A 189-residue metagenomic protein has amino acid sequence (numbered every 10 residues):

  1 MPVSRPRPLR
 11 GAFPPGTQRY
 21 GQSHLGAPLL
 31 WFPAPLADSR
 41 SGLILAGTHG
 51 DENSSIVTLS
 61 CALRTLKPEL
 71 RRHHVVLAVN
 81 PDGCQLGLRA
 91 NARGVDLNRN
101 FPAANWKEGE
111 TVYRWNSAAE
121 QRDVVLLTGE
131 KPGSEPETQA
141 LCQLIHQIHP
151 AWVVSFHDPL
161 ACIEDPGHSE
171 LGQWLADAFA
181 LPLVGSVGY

Functional and structural regions predicted by a protein language model:
M1-F32: Short glycine- and acidic-rich boundary segments immediately preceding or forming the N-terminal edge of structured
H24, S39-S41, E52-S60, K67-V187: Active-site/substrate-binding loop(s) of hydrolase catalytic cores
F32-D38: A short acidic-Thr-Gly-centered motif at the start of a beta-strand
L43-A46: Short hydrophobic beta-strand that contains or immediately precedes a catalytic carboxylate
H49: Divalent metal-dependent hydrolysis catalytic cores, especially in the metallo-beta-lactamase
